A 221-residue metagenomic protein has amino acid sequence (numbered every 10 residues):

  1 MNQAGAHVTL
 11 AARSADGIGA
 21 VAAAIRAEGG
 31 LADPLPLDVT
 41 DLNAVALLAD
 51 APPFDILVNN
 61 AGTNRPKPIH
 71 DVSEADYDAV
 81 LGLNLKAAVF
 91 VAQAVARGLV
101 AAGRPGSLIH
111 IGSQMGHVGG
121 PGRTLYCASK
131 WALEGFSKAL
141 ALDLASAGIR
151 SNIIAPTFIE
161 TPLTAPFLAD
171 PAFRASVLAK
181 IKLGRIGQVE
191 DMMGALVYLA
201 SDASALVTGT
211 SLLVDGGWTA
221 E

Functional and structural regions predicted by a protein language model:
A6-A20: Conserved glycine-rich Rossmann-like NAD(P)H-binding loop of the short-chain dehydrogenase/reductase
P36-L47, E74, D191: The beta1-alpha1 cofactor-binding region of Rossmann-like NAD(H)/NADP(H)-dependent oxidoreductases
P68-I69, D76-L81, V177: Substrate-binding pocket helix/loop in short-chain dehydrogenase/reductase
A92, S129, S137: Active-site helix of classical SDR
R97, L142-S146, A205: Alpha-helical segment proximal to the catalytic Tyr-Lys
S113: Residue(s) in the substrate-gating loop at a strand-loop-helix junction that position the organic substrate next
I149-R150, R185-V214, T219-A220: C-terminal substrate-recognition "lid" of short-chain dehydrogenase/reductases
